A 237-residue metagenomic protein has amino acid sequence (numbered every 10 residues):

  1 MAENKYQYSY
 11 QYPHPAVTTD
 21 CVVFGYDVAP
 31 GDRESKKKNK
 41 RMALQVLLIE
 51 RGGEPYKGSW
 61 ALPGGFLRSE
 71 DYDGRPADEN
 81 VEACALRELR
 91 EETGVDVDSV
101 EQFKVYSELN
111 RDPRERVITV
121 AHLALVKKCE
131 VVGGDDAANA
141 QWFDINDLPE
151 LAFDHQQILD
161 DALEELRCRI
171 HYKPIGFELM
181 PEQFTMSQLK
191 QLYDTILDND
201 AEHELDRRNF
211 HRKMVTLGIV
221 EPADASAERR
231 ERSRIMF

Functional and structural regions predicted by a protein language model:
M1, D32-E34, K40-R41, I49 (+5 more regions): Core subunits and conserved enzymes of cellular information-processing and envelope-translocation systems across
Y6-L62, E82: N-terminal strand-loop-strand
L62, L67-E101, H122, L189: The catalytic Nudix box helix
Y106-I118, E130: Acidic pyrophosphate-coordinating catalytic loop
L123-A124, V131-I170, L179-L192, F210-G218: NUDIX/MutT-family hydrolases
T195-F210, A225-R229: Short, positively charged loop/turn segments that connect secondary-structure elements
T216-E228: A short, conserved structural fragment
E228-F237: C-terminal engagement modules used by replication, chromatin/transcription, nuclear envelope/ESCRT, and ubiquitin
